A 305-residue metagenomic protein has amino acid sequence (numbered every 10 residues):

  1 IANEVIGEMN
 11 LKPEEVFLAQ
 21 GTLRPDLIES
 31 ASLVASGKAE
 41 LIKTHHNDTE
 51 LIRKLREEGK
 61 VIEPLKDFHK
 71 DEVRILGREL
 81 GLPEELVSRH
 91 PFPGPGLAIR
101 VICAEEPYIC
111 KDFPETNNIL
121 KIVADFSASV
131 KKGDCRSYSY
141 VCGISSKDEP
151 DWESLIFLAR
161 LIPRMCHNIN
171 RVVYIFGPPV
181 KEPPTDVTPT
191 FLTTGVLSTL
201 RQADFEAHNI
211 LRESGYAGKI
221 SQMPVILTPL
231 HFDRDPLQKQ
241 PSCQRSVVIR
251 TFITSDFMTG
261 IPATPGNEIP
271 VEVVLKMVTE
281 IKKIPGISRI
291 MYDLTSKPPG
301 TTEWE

Functional and structural regions predicted by a protein language model:
I1-E305: ATP/NTP-dependent adenylation/nucleotidyl-transfer catalytic domains that generate, transfer, or process NMP-activated
